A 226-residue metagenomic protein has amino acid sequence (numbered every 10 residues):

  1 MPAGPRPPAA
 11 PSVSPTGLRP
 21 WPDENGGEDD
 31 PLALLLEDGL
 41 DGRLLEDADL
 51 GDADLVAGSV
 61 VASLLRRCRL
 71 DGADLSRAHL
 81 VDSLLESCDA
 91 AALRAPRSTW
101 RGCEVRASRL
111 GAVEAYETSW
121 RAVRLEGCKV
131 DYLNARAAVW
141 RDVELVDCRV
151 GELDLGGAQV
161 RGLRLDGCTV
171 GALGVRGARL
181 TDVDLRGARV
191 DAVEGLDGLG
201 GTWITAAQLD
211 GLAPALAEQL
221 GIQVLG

Functional and structural regions predicted by a protein language model:
P2-G226: Tandem repeat scaffolds
